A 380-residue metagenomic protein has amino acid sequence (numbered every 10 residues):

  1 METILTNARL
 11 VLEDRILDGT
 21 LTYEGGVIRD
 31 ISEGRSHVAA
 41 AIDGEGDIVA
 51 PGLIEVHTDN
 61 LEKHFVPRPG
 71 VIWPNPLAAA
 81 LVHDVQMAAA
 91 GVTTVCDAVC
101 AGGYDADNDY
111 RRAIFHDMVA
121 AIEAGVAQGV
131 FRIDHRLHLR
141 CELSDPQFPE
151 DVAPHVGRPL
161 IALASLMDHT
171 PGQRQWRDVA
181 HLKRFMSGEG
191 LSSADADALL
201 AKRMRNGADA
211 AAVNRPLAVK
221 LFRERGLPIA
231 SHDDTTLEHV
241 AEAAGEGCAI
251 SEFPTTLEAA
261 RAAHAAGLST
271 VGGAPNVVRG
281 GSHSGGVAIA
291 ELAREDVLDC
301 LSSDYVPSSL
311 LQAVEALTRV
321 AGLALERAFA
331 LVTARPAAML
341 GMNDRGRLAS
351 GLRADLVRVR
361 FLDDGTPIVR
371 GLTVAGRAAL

Functional and structural regions predicted by a protein language model:
M1-H37, R377: N-terminal metal-binding scaffold of metallo-dependent hydrolase/deaminase domains
A8, I28, A334, A338 (+1 more regions): C-terminal cap of metal-dependent C-N hydrolases
A8, L21, G26, G46 (+9 more regions): Divalent metal-coordination and catalytic microenvironments
G44-D117: Metal-associated gating/positioning segment near the N- to mid-region
A106-D234, D304: Metal-coordinating catalytic core of metallo-dependent amide/deamination hydrolases
R158-A162, E242-I250, A265-V271, E295-D299: Glycine-enriched alpha-helix->loop->beta-strand junction motifs that scaffold or abut catalytic
D209-A211, S231-D233, S251-A260, R279-G286: A general structural motif
A266-N276, G280-F361: His/Asp/Glu-enriched, well-ordered alpha-helical/loop segment that forms or immediately abuts the divalent-metal
